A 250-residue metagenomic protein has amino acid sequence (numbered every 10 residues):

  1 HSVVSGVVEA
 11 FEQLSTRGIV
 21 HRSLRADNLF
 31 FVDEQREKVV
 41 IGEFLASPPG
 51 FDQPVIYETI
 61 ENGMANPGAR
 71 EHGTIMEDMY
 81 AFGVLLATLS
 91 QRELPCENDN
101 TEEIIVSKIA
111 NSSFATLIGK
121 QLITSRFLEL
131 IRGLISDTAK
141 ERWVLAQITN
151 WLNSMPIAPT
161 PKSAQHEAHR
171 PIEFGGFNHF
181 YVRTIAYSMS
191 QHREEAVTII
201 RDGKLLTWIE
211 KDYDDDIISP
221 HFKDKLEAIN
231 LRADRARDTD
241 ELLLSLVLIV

Functional and structural regions predicted by a protein language model:
V3-V4: Activation segment signature within eukaryotic-like protein kinase domains
F11-D33, K38-I41: Catalytic-loop of the protein kinase fold
S15, S90, I135-T138: Protein kinase-like catalytic domain
V40, L45-A115, R126: C-lobe/activation-segment region of protein kinase-like
L122-D137: Conserved C-terminal C-lobe helix
I135-Q147: A conserved short helix/loop substructure at the end of the activation segment of eukaryotic-like protein kinase domains
P159-K223: Regulatory extensions appended to serine/threonine kinase catalytic cores
